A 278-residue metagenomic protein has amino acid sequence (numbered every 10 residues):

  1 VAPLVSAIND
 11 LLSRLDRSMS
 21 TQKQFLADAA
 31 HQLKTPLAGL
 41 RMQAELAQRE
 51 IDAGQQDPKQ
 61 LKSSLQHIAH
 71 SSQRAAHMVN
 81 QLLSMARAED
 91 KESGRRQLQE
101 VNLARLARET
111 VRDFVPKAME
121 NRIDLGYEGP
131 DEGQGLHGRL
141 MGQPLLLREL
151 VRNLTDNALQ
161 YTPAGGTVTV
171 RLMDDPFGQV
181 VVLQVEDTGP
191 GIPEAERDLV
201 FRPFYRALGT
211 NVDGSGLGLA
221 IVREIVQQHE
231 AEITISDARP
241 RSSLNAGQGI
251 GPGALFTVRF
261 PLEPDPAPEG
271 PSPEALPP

Functional and structural regions predicted by a protein language model:
V1-L26, L33, A38-Q56, R87 (+4 more regions): Membrane-proximal HAMP signal-relay module
A2, Q97-R112: A conserved beta-strand-to-alpha-helix junction within the catalytic ATP-binding
H67-A75: Short alpha-helical segment of the dimerization/phosphotransfer core of two-component systems
Q81, K117-E132: Short conserved segments within the C-terminal catalytic ATPase subdomain
E89-R96, G135-G142: Conserved micro-motifs of the catalytic ATP-binding
A158-L159: Short helix-loop "hinge" at the ATP-lid/N-box region of the Bergerat-fold HATPase_c
I192-F204: Short conserved segment of the HATPase_c
E230-Q248: Glycine-rich ATP-binding loops of the HATPase_c
